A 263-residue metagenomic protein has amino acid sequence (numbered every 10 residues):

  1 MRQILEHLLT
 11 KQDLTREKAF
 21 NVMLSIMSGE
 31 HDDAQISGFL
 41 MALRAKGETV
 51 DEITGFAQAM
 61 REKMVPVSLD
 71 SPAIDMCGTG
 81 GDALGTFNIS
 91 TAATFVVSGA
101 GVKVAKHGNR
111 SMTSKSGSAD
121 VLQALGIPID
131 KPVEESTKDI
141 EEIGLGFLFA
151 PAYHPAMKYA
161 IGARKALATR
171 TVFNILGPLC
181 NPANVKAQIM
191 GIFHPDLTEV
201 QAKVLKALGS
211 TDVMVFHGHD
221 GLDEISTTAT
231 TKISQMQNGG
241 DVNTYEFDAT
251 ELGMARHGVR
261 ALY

Functional and structural regions predicted by a protein language model:
M1-G85, A100, V104, H257 (+1 more regions): Acidic, glycine/proline-rich low-complexity segments that act as flexible tails and inter-domain linkers
H7, E62-V65, T86, G101 (+2 more regions): Glycine-rich anion-binding loops and their surrounding alpha/beta cores
T10, S28, K46, C77-G80 (+6 more regions): Short glycine-rich loop/turn motifs that provide flexible caps or phosphate-binding loops at active sites
L40, F87-I143: A glycine-rich phosphate/pyrophosphate-binding beta-strand-loop-alpha-helix module
L43, V97, L205: Hydrophobic pocket-lining residues that define ligand/cofactor binding sites across diverse proteins
G78-A83, G108-S114, Y153, H219-D220: Acidic, glycine-rich active-site loops and adjacent beta-strand->loop/helix elements that engage anionic groups
